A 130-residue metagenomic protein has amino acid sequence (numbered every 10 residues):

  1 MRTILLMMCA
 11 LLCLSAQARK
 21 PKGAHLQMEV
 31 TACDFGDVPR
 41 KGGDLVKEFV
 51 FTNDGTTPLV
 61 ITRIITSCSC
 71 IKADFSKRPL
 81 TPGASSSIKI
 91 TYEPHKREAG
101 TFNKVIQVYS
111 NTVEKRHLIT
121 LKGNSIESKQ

Functional and structural regions predicted by a protein language model:
M1-L5: Positively charged n-region of N-terminal signal peptides that target proteins for export
C9-Q17: Hydrophobic h-region of N-terminal signal peptides that target proteins for export in Gram-negative bacteria
A18-V50, D54, S125-Q130: Beta-sheet-dominated interaction scaffolds and their linkers
G42-E48, R97-V105: Short, solvent-exposed loop/turn segments enriched in Ser/Thr/Gly
D54-T57, K96, T112: Short, acidic/polar linear motifs in exposed loop/turn regions
T56-S87: Surface-exposed binding patches on compact interaction domains or structured appendages
I88-K96: Short, hydrophobic beta-strand segments
A99-E127: Terminal connector regions
